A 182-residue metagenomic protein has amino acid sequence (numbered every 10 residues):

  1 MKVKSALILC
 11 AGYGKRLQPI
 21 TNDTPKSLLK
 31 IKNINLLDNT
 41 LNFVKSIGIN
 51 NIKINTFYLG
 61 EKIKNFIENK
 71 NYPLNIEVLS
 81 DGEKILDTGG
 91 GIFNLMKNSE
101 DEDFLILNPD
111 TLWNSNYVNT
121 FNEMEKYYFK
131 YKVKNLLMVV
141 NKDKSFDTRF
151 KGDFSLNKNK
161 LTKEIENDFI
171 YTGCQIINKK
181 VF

Functional and structural regions predicted by a protein language model:
M1-I8, R16, I34-N108, L112-N114 (+1 more regions): Conserved N-terminal catalytic core of the sugar/cofactor nucleotidyltransferase
G12, K26, D110: Conserved G/P- and acidic residue-centered "switch" motifs that form tight phosphate/ATP-binding loops in soluble
G12, Y58, K179-K180: Alpha-helix/helix-capping structural signal
G14-R16, Y131: Glycine-rich "HGGG/HGxG" loop immediately N-terminal to the catalytic nucleophile of the alpha/beta-hydrolase
P19-I20: Short acidic/histidine- and often glycine-rich active-site loop of Leloir-type glycosyltransferases that engages
D23-D38: Short catalytic helix/loop segments, enriched in acidic residues and glycine and frequently bearing histidine
N65, N114-F182: Conserved core of the sugar-phosphate nucleotidyltransferase
